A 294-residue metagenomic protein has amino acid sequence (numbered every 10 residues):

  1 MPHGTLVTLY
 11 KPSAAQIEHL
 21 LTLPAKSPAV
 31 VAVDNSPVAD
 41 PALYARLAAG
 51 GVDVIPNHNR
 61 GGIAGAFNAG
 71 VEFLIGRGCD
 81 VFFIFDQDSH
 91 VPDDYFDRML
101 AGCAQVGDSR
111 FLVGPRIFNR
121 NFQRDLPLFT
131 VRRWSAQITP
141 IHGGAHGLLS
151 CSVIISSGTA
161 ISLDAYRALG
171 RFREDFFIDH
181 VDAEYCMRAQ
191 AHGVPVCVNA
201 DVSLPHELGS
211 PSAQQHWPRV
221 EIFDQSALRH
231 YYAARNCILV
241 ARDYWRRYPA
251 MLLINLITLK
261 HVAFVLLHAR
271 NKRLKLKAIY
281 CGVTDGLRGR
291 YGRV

Functional and structural regions predicted by a protein language model:
V7-K26: Short, well-formed alpha-helical segments that are part of the catalytic scaffolds of diverse glycosyltransferases
H58-L74: Glycine-rich, basic loop-to-helix element that forms the pyrophosphate-binding segment of sugar-nucleotide handling
C79-H90: Short beta-strand-to-loop acidic/aromatic patch adjacent to the donor-nucleotide binding site
S89-G102: Acidic donor-binding/catalytic loop of UDP-sugar-dependent glycosyltransferases, especially processive GT2
V113-L126: Short beta-strand-to-loop element that shapes/binds the nucleotide-sugar donor at the catalytic cleft/hinge
R116, V131-S152: Short, flexible, basic/aromatic active-site loop/helix in glycosyltransferases
T159, A165, L169-G170, D175-V202: A short, conserved alpha-helix in the catalytic core of glycosyltransferases
R242-V294: Non-catalytic, C-terminal membrane-associated alpha-helical segments of glycosyltransferases
